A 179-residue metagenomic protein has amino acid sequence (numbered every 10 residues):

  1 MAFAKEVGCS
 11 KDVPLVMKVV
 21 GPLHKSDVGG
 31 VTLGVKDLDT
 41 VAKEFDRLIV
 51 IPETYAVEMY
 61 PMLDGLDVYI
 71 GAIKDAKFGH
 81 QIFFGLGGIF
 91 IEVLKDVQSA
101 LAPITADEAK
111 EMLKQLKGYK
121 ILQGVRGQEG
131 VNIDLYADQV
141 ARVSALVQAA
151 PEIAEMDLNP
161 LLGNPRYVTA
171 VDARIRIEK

Functional and structural regions predicted by a protein language model:
M1-K179: ATP-dependent carboxylate/acyl-activation modules
